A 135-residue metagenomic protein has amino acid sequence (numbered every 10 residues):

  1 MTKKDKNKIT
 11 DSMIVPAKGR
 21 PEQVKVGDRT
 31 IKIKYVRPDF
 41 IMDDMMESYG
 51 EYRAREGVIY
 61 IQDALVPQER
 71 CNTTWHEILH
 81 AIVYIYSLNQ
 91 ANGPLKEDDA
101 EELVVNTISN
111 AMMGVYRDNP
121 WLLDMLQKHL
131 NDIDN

Functional and structural regions predicted by a protein language model:
T2-E69, I85-N135: Metalloprotease/metallohydrolase-associated module, dominated by Zn2+-dependent proteases
N72-Y84: Active-site recognition of the HExxH zinc-binding catalytic motif
